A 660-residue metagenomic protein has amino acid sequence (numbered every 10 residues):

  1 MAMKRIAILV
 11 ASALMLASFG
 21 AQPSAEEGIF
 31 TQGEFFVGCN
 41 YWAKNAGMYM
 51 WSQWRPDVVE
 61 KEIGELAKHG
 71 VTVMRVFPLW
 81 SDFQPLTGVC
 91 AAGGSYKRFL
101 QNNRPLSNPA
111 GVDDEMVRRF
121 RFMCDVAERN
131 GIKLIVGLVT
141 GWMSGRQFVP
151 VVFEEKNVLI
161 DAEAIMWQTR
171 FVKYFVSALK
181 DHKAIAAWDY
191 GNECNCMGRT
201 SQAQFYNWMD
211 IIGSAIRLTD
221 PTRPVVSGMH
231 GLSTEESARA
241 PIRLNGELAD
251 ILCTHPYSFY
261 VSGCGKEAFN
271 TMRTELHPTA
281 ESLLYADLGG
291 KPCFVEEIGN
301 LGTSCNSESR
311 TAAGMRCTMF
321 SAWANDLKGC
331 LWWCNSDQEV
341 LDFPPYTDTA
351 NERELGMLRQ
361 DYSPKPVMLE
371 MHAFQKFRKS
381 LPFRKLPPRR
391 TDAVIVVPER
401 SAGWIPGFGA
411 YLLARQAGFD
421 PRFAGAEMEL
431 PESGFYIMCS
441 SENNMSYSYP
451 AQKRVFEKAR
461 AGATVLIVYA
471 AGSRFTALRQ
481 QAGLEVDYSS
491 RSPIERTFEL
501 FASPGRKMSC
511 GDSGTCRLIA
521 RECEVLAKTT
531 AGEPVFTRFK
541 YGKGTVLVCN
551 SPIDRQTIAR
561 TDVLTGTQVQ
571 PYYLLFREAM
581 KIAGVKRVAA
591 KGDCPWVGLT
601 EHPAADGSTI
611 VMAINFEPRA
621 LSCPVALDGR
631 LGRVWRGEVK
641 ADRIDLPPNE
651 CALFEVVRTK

Functional and structural regions predicted by a protein language model:
V10, L14-G28: Bacterial Sec-dependent signal peptides at the C-terminal "C-region" and cleavage site
I29-L244, A249: Active-site mouth of glycoside hydrolases
V58-E62, R170-V176, L232-R243, E275-L284 (+4 more regions): Alpha-helical scaffolding within the catalytic cores of extracellular/periplasmic polymer-degrading hydrolases
T222-G228, S233-T303: Glycoside hydrolase catalytic-domain groove-lining segments
I298, A312-T347: Substrate-binding cleft of secreted/luminal carbohydrate-active enzymes
N335-R390: Aromatic-rich peripheral "rim/lid" segments of glycoside hydrolase catalytic domains that contact and position glycan
L413-P431: A short, well-structured beta->alpha microelement
N443-K660: A conserved amphipathic helix/loop scaffold that creates a polar/acidic microenvironment used either to coordinate
